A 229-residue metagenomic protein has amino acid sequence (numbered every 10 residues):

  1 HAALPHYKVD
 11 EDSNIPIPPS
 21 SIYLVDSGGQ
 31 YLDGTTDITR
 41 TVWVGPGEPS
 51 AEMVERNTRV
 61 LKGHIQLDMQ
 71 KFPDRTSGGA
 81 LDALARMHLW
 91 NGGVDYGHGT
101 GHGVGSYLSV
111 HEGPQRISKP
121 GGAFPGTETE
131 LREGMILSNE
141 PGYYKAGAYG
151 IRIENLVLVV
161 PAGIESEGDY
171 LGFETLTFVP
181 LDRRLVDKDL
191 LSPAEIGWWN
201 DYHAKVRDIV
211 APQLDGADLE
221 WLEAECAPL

Functional and structural regions predicted by a protein language model:
H1-L229: Active-site neighborhoods and metal-handling regions in enzymes and metal-associated proteins
